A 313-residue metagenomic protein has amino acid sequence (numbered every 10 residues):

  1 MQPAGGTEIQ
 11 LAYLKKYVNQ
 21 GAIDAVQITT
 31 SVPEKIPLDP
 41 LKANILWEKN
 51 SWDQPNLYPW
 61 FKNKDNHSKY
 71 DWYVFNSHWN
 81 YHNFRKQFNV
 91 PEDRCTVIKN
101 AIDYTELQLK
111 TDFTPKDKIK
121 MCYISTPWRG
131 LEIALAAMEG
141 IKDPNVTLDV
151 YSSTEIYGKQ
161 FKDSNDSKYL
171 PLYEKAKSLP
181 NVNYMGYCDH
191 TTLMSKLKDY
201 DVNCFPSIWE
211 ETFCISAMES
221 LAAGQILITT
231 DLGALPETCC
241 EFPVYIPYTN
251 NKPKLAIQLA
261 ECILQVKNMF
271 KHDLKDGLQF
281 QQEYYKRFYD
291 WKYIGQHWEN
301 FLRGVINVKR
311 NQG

Functional and structural regions predicted by a protein language model:
A4-I9, N250, K254, K271-I306 (+1 more regions): A charged, aromatic-enriched C-terminal amphipathic alpha-helix characteristic of glycosyltransferases across folds
V26-N56, D71-F75, C95-K99: Active-site proximal beta-strand in glycosyltransferases
D71-R85, V90-L107: Donor nucleotide-sugar binding/catalytic pocket of nucleotide-sugar-dependent glycosyltransferases
F113-G130, L135-M138, D149: Conserved donor-binding/catalytic core segment of Leloir-type glycosyltransferases
K162-T191: Nucleotide-activated donor-binding/catalytic signature segment of Leloir-type glycosyltransferases, i.e., the conserved
M194, A217-A222, P236-E237: Short alpha-helical segment that forms part of, or immediately flanks, the ligand-binding pocket in carbohydrate-active
I226-T229: Short hydrophobic beta-strand element within catalytic cores of glycosyltransferases and related nucleotide-activated
P236-Q265: Change "using UDP/GDP/dTDP sugars" to "using nucleotide sugars
